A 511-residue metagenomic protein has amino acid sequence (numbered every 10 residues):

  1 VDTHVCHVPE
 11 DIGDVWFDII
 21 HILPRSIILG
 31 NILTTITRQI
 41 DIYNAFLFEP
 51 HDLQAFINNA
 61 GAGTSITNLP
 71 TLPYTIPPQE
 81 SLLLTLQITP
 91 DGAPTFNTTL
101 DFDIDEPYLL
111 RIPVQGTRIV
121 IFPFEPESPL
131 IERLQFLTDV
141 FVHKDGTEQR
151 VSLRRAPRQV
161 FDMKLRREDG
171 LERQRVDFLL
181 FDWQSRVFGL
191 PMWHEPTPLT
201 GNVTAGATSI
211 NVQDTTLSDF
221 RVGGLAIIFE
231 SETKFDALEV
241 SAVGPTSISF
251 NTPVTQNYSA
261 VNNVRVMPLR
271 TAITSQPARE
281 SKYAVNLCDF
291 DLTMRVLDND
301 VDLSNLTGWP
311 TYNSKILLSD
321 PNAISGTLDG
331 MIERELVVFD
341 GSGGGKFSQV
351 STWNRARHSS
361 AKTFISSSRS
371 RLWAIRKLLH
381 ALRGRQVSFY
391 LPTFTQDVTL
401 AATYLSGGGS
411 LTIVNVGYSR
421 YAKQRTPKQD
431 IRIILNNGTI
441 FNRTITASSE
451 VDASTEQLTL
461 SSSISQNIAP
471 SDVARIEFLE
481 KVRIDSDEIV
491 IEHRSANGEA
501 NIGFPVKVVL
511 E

Functional and structural regions predicted by a protein language model:
D2-L47, T89: Beta-sheet-dominated interaction scaffolds and their linkers
I40-I42, L84-E106: A short beta-strand micro-motif common to beta-rich folds, especially ectodomain repeats
Y43-G63, D101-E106: Short acidic, flexible loop segments centered on an aromatic residue
I57-T75: Short, solvent-exposed loop/linker segments at beta-strand-coil boundaries, enriched for Pro/Gly and Ser/Thr
I76-T85, S454-Q457: Aromatic sugar-binding surface patches on proteins that engage polysaccharides or sugar-phosphate polymers
L110-P113, I119-D139, L190-H194, T216-L217 (+6 more regions): Small/polar beta-strand repeat architecture
S128-D177, S325-R376: Short secondary-structure "cap/edge" segments that initiate or terminate local elements
R166, G170-Q256, L318-I324, R369-I375 (+1 more regions): Autoprocessing Asn-cyclization modules and mimics
